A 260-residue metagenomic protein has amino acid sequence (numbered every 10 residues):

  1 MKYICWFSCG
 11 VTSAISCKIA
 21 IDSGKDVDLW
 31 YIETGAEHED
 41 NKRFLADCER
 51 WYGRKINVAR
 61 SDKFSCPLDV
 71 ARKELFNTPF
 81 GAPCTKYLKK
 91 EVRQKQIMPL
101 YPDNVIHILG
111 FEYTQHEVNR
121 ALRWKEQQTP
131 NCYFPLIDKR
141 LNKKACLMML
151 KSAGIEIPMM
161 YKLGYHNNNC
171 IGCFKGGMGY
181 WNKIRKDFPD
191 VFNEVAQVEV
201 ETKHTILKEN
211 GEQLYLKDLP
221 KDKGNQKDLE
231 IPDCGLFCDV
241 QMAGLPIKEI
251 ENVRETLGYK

Functional and structural regions predicted by a protein language model:
M1-K260: Nucleotide-activated chemistry modules centered on ATP-dependent adenylation/adenylyltransferase
